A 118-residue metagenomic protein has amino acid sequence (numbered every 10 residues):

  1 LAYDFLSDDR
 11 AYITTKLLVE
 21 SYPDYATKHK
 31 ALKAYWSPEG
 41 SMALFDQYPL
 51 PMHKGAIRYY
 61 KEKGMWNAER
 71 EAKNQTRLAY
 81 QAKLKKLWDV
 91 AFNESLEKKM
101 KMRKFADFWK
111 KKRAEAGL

Functional and structural regions predicted by a protein language model:
L1-D9: A bilobed periplasmic-binding-protein/Venus flytrap-type ligand-binding module shared by bacterial periplasmic
D9-I13, V19-L118: An extracytoplasmic/periplasmic, membrane-proximal ligand-sensing/linker region
